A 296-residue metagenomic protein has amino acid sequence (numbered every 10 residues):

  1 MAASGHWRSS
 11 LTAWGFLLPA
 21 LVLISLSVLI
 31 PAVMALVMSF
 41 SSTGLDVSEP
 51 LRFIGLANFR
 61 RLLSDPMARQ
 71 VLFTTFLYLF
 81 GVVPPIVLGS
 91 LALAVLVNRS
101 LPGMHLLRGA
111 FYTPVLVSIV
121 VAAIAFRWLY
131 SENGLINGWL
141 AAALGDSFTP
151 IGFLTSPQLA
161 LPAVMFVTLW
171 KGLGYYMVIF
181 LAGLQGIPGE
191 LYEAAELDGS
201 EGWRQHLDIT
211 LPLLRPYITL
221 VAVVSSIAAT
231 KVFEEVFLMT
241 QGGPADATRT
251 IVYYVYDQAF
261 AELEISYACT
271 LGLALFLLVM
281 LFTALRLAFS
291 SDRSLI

Functional and structural regions predicted by a protein language model:
M1-R8: Short, Lys/Arg-rich, polar N-terminal cytosolic tail immediately upstream of the first transmembrane signal-anchor
S9-I296: A structural signal for multi-pass alpha-helical bundles of membrane permease subunits that mediate small-molecule
